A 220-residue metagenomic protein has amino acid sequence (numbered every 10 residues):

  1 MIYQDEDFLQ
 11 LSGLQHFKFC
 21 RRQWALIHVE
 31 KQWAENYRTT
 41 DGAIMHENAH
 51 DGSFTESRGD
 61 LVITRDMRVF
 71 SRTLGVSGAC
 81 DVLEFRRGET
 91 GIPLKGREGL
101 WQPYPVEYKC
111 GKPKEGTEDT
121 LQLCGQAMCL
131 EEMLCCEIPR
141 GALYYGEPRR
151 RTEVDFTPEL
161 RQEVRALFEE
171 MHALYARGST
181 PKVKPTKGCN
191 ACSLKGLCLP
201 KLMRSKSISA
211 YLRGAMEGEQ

Functional and structural regions predicted by a protein language model:
M1-P105, S205, A215-Q220: Metal-dependent nuclease catalytic cores that hydrolyze phosphodiester bonds in DNA/RNA, characterized by
Q4-D7, E170-T186: Short, intrinsically disordered, charge-biased short linear motifs at domain edges
L9-Q15, T117-E118, T180-K187: Structural motif
L11, R22-Q23, R161, F168 (+2 more regions): Alpha-helix initiation and N-capping motif
F17, H28, E163, L167-E170 (+2 more regions): Residues that form generic nucleotide/phosphate-binding pockets
C20, S179-Q220: Cysteine-cluster motifs in flexible loop/terminal segments that predominantly coordinate metals
S77-G78, E84-G178, N190, L194-G196: Nucleic-acid nuclease catalytic cores
